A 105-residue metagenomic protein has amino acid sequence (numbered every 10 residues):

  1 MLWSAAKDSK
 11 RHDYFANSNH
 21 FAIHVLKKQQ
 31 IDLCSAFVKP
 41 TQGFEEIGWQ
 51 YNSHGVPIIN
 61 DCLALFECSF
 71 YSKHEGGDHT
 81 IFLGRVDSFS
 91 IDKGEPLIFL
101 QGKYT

Functional and structural regions predicted by a protein language model:
M1-T105: Basic, polyanion-binding surface patches
